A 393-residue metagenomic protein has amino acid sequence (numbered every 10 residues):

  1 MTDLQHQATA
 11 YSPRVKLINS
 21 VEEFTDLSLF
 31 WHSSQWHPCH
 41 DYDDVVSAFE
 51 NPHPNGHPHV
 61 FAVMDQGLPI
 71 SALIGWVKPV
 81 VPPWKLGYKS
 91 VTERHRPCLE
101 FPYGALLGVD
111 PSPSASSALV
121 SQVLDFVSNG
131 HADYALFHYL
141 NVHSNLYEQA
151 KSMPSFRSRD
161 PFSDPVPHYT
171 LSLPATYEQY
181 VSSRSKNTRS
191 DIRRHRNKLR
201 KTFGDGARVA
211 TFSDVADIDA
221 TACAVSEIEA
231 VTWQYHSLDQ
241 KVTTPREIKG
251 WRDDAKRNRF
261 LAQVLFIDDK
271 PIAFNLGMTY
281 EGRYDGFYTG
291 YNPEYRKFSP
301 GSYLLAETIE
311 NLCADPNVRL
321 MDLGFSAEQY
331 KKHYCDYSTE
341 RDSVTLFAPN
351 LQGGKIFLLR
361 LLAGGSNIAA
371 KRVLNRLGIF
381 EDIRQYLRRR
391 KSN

Functional and structural regions predicted by a protein language model:
M1-Y11, D44-P54, K78, L107-S117: Short N-terminal helix-initiation segments at or just after the protein's N-terminus
T2-P13, A150-E178, I267, P316-D382 (+1 more regions): Active-site/acyl-donor-binding loops of N-acyltransferases
P13-T92, L140-H168, A175-K297: A conserved beta-strand-loop-helix scaffold within acyl/acetyltransferase catalytic domains
N51-P54, R96-E100, L107-P113, T170-T176 (+8 more regions): Low-complexity, flexible helical/coil segments
V80-D164, E281-T339, T345-L346: Acyl-donor binding region in acyl/amide transferases
